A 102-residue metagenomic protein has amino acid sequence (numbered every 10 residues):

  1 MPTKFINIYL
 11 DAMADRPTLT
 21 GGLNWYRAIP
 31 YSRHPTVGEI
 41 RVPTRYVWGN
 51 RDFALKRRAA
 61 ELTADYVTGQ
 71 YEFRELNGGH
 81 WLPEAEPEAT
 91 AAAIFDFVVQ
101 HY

Functional and structural regions predicted by a protein language model:
P2-Y66, E72-R74: Conserved serine/cysteine hydrolase catalytic core
Q70-Y102: Catalytic active-site module of serine/aspartate enzymes centered on a nucleophile-bearing elbow/loop
